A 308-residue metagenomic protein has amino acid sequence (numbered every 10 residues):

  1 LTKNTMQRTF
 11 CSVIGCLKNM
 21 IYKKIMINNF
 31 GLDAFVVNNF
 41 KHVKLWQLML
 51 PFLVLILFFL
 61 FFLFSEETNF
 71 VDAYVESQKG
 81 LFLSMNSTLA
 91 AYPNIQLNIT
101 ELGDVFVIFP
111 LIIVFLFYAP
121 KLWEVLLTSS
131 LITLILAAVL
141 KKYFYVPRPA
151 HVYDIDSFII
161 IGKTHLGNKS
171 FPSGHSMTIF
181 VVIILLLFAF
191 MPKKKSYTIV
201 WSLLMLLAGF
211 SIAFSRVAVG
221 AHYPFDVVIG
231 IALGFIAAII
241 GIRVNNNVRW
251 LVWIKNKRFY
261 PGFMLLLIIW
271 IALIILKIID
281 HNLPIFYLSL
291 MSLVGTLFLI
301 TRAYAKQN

Functional and structural regions predicted by a protein language model:
T2-R8, S12: Extreme N-terminal basic, low-complexity initiation segments that serve as generic localization/processing leaders
F10-V107, K141-L166, Y304-N308: N-terminal transmembrane-helix/juxtamembrane module of multi-pass inner/ER membrane proteins
N39-W46, T88-Y92, L116-K121, V125 (+3 more regions): Juxtamembrane/transmembrane-helix boundary motifs in multi-pass membrane proteins
L48-F59, L131-T133, L206-L207, M264-L267: Alpha-helical transmembrane segments
T100-A119, H175-L185: Hydrophobic alpha-helical transmembrane segments
I112-L136, W201-S202: Interfacial segments of alpha-helical transmembrane regions
E124-Y153, I212-G220, P224-V227: Hydrophobic alpha-helical transmembrane segments of integral membrane proteins
I159-K306: Membrane-embedded catalytic cores of phosphoryl/pyrophosphoryl-handling enzymes
